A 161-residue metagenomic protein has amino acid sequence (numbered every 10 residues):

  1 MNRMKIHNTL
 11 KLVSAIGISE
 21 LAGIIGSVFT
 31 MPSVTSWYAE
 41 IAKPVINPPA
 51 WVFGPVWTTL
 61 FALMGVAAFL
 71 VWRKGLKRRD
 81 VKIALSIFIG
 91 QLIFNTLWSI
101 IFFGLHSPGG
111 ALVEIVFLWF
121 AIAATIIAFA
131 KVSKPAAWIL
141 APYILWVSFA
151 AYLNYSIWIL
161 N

Functional and structural regions predicted by a protein language model:
N2-F29: N-terminal signal-anchor transmembrane alpha helix
R3-H7, W72-K82, A130-A137: Membrane-interface helix-boundary motifs at transmembrane edges
P32-I46, L160: Membrane-interface helix termini and inter-helical loops of multi-pass transporters
P48-L63, H106-L118: Membrane-interface loop-to-helix entry segments
A62-S99: Helix-adjacent hinge/juxtasegments
L85-F94, A111-T125, Y143-V147: Hydrophobic alpha-helical segments of small multi-pass membrane proteins
F102-P108, A124-A137: Membrane-helix boundary connector in multi-pass membrane proteins
A151-N161: Juxtamembrane boundary at the C-terminal end of a transmembrane helix
